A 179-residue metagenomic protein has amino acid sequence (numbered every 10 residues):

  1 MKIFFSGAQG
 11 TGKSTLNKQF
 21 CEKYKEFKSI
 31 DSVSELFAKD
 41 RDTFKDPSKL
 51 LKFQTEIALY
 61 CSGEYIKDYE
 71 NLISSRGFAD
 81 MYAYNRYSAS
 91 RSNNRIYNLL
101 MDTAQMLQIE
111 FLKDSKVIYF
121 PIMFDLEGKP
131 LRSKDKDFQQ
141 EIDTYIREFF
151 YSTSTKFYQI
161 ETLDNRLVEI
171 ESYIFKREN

Functional and structural regions predicted by a protein language model:
M1-K2: Pre-Walker A (Motif I) flank of P-loop NTPase domains
F5: Hydrophobic anchor at the beta1->P-loop junction of P-loop NTPases
Q9: The conserved Walker
K13: Conserved lysine of the Walker
K18, E22-S62: Conserved substrate/cofactor phosphate-moiety recognition/catalytic segment in nucleotide-dependent phosphotransferases
S32-S34, S75-A79, I118-F124: Short loop/turn segments at strand-loop or loop-helix junctions that form parts of catalytic or ligand-binding pockets
F53-L112: Glycine-rich phosphate-binding loop used to anchor ATP phosphates in small-molecule kinases, encompassing both
S88-E148, S154-N165, E178: A glycine- and Lys/Arg-enriched "phosphate-lid" helix/loop adjacent to the NTP-binding pocket of small-molecule kinases
